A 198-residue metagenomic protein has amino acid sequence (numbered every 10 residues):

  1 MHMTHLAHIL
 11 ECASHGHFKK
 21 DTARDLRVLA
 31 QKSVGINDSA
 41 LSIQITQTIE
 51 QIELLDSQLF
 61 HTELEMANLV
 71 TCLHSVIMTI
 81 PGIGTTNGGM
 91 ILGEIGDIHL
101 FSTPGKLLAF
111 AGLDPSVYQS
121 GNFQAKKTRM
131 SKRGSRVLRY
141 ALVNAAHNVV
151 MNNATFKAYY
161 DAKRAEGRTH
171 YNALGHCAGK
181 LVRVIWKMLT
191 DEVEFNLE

Functional and structural regions predicted by a protein language model:
M1-E198: A detector of single, family-specific signature residues that are central to catalytic or substrate-handling motifs
